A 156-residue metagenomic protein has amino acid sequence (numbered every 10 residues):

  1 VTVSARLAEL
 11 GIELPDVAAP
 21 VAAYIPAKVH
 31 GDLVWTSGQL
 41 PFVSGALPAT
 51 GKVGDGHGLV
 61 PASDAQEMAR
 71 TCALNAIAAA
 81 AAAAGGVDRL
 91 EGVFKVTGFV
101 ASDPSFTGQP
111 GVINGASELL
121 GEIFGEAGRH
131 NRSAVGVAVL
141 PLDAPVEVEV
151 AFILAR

Functional and structural regions predicted by a protein language model:
V1-R156: Short, polar/acidic, helix-capping and beta-turn segments at strand->helix junctions that line the mouths
